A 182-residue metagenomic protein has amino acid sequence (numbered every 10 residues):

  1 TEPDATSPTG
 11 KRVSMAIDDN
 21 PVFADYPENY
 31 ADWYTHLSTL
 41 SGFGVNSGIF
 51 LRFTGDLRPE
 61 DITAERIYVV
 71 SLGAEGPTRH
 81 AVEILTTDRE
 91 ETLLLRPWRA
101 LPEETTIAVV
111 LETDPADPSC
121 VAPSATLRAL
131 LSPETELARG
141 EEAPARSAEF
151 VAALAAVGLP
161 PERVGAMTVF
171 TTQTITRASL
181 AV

Functional and structural regions predicted by a protein language model:
T1-V182: Acidic, low-complexity Ser/Thr/Gly/Pro-rich repeat segments typical of extracellular/periplasmic and surface-exposed
